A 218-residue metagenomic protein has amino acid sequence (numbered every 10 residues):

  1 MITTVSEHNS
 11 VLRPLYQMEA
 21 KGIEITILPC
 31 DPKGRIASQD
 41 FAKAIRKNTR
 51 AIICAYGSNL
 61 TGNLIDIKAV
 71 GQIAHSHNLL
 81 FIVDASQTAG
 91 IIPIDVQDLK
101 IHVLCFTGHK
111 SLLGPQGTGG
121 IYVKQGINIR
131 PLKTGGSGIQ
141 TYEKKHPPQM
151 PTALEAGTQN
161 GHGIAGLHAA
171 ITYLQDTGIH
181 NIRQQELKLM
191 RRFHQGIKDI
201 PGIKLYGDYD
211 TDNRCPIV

Functional and structural regions predicted by a protein language model:
M1-V218: Pyridoxal 5′-phosphate
